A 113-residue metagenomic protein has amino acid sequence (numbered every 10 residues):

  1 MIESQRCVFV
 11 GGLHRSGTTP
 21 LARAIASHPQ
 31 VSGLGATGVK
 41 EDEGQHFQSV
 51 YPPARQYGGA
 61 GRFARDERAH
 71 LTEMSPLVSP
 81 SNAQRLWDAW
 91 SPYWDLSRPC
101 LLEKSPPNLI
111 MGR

Functional and structural regions predicted by a protein language model:
M1-L86: PAPS-dependent sulfotransferase catalytic core
Q48, P52, W94-R113: PAPS-dependent sulfotransferase catalytic domain
A83-S97: Phosphate-binding/switch loop-helix module in NTP-utilizing enzymes
